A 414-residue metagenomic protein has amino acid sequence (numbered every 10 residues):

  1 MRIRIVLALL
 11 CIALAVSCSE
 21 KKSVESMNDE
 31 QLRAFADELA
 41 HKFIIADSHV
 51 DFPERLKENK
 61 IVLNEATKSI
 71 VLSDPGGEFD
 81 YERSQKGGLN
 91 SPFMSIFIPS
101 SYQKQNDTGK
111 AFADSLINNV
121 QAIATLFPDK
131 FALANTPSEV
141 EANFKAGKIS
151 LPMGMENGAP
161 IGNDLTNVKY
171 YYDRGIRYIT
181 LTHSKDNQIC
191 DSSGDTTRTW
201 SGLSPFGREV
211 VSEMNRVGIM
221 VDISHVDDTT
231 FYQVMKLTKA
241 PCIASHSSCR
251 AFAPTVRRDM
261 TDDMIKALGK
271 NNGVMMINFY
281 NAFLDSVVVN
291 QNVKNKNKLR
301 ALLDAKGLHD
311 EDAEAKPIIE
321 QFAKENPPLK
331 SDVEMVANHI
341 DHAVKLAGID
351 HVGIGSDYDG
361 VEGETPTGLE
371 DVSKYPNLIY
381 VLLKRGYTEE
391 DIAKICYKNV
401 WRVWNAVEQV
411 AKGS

Functional and structural regions predicted by a protein language model:
M1-M27: Bacterial Sec-dependent N-terminal signal peptides
C18-W200, R250, P254-S414: N-terminal hydrophobic targeting/anchoring segments and the immediately downstream early-domain regions of hydrolases
D164-V168, T230-K239: Distinct, well-ordered alpha-helical segments
T199-N215, V234-A244, L378: Alpha-helix-loop-beta-strand connector modules within alpha/beta enzyme cores
V210-Q233, D262-K270, H342: Substrate-binding cleft of carbohydrate-active enzyme catalytic domains
S247: Catalytic glutamate of the conserved HExxH
